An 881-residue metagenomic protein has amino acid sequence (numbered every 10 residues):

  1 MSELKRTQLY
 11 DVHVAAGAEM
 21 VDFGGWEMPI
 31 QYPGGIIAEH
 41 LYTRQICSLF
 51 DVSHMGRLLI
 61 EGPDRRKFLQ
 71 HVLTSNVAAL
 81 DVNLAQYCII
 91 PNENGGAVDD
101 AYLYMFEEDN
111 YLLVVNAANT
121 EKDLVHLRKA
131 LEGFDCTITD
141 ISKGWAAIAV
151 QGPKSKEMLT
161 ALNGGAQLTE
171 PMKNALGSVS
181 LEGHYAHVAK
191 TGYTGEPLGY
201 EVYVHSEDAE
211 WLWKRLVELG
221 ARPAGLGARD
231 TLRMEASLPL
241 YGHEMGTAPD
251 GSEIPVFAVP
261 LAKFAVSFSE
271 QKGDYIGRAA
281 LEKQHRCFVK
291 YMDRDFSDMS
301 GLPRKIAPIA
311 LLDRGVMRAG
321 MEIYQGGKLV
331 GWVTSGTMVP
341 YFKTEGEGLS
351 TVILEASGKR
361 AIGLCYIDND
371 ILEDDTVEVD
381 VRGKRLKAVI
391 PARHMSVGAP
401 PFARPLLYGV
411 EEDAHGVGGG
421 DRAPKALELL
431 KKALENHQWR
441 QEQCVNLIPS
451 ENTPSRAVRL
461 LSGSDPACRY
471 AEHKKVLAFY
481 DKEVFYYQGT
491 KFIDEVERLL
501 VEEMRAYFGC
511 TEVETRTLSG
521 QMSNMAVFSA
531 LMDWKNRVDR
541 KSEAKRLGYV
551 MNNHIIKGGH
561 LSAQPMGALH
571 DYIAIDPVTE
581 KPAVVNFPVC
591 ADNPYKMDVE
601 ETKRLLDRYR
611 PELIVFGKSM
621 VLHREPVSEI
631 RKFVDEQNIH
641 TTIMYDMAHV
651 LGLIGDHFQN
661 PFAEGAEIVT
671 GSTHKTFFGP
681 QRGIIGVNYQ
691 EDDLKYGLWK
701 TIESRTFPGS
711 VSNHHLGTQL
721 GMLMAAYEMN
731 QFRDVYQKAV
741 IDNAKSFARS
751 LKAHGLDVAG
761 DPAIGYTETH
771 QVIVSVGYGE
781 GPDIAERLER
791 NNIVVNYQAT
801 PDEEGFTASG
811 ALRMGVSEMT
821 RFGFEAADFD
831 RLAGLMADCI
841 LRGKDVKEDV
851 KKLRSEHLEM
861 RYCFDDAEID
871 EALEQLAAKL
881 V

Functional and structural regions predicted by a protein language model:
M1-P91, G96: Acidic, proline/glycine-enriched N-terminal capping motif
M1-Q31, V410-L499, Y862-V881: N-terminal glycine-rich, Lys/His-bearing helix-loop that initiates the first secondary-structure elements of many
L4-Y10, E27, L131, D135-L302: Glycine-rich, acidic
G25, D51, L113, G152 (+18 more regions): Buried hydrophobic positions in well-ordered alpha/beta secondary-structure cores of metabolic enzymes
I254-E412: Glycine-rich, small/acidic residue-mixed loop/short-helix segments
R294, G301, A726, R733 (+4 more regions): Conserved small-domain helix->loop->beta segment predominantly found in fold-type I
D413-H415, E502, F806-V881: PLP-dependent enzyme catalytic core of the Aspartate aminotransferase-like
G418, F492-E495, L499-D757, V816: Conserved PLP-enzyme active-site core in the AAT-like
